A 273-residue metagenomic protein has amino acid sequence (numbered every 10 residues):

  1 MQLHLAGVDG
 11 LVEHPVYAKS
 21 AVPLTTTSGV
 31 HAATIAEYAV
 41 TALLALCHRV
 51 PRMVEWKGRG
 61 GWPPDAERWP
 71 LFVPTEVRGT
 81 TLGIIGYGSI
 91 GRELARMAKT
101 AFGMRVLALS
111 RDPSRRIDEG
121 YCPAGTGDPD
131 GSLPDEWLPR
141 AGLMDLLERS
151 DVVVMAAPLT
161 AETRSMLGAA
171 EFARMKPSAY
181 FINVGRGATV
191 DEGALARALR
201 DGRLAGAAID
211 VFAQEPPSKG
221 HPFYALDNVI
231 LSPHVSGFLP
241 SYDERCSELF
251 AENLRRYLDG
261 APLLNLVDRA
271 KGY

Functional and structural regions predicted by a protein language model:
M1-R59, P74-T75: Phosphate/diphosphate ligand-binding glycine-rich loop within oxidoreductases
L5, D151, A157-L159, G185-R186 (+1 more regions): Short glycine-/small-residue-rich Rossmann-like dinucleotide-binding loops
V22, P134-E136, N228-I230: Short, conserved active-site loop motifs that form the nucleotide-linked donor/cofactor pocket
A36-E55, K99-M104, L249-A261: Oxidoreductase and adenylate-handling cofactor-binding alpha/beta cores
G61-R68, G131-R140, A161-M166, A188 (+2 more regions): Short gly/ser/thr-rich secondary-structure transition/capping motifs
W69-P177: Rossmann-like dinucleotide/phosphate-binding beta-alpha-beta segment
S178-Y273: Rossmann-like dinucleotide-binding domain for NAD(H)/NADP(H)
